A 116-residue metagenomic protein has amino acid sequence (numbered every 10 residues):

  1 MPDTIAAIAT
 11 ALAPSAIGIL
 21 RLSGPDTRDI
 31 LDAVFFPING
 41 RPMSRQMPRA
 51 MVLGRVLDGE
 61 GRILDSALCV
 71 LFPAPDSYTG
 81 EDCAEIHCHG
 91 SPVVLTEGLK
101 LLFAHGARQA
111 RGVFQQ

Functional and structural regions predicted by a protein language model:
M1-Q116: A glycine-rich (often HGG/GG-containing) alpha/beta subdomain
